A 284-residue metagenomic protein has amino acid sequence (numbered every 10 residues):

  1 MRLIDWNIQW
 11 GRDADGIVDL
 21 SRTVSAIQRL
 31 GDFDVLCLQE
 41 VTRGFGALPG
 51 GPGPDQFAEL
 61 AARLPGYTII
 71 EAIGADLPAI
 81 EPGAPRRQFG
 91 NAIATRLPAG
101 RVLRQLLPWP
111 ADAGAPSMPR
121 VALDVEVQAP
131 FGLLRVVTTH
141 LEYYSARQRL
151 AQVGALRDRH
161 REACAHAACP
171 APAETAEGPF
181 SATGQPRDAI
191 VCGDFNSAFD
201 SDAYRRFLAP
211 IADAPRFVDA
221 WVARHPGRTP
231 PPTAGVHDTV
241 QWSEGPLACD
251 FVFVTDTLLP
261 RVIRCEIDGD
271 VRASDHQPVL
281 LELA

Functional and structural regions predicted by a protein language model:
M1-G31, V35, T68, L77-A79 (+1 more regions): Active-site regions of metal-assisted phosphoester/phosphodiester hydrolases, unifying DNase/endonuclease modules
I8, Q39-P49: Active-site neighborhood of divalent metal-dependent phosphoester/pyrophosphate hydrolases
S21, G53-D55: Well-ordered, non-membrane alpha-helical segments in soluble/globular domains
G50-G53, R87: Generic structural signal for well-ordered secondary structure
D55-R63, N91-T95: Short, electropositive alpha-helical surface patch
E71-I73: Short loop/edge segments at beta-strand edges and connector loops that shape dinucleotide/nucleotide cofactor-binding
